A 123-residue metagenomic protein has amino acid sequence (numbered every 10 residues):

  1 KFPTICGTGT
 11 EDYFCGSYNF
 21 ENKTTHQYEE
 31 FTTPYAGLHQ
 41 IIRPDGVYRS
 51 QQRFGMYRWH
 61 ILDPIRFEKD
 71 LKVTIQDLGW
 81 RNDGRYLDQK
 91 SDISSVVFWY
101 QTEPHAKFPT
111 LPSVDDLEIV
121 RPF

Functional and structural regions predicted by a protein language model:
K1-F123: Beta-strand-centric surfaces of beta-sandwich/beta-rich domains
